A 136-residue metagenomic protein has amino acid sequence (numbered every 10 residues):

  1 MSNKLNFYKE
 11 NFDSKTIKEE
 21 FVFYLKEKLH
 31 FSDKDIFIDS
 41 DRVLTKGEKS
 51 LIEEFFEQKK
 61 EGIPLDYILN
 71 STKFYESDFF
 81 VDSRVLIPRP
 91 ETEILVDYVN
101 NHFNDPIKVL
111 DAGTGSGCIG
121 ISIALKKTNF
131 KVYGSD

Functional and structural regions predicted by a protein language model:
M1-L69: N-terminal auxiliary segments of SAM/dcSAM-dependent transferases
E53-K127, V132-D136: SAM-dependent Rossmann-like transferase core, predominantly class I methyltransferases with a strong bias toward
